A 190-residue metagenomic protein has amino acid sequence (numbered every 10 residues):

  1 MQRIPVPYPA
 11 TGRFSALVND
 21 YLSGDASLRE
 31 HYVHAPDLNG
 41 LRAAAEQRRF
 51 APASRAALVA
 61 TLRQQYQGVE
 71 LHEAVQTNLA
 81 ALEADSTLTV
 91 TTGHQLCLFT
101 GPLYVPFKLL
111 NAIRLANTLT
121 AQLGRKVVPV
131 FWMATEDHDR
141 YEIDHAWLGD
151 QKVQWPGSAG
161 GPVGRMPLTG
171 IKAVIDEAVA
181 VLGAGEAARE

Functional and structural regions predicted by a protein language model:
M1-E190: N-terminal targeting/trafficking signals and adjacent low-complexity tails
